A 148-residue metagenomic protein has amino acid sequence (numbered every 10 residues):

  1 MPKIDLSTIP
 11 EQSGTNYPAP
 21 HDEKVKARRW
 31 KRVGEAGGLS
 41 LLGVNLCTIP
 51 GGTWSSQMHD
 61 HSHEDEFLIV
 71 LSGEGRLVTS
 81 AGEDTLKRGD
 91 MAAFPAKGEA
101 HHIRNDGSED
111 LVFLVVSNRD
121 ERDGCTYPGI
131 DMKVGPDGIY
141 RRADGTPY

Functional and structural regions predicted by a protein language model:
M1-L41, G124-Y148: A short, N-terminal "cap"/entry segment at the start of jelly-roll beta-barrel domains of the cupin/DSBH fold
A27-R32, N45-H61, A96-K97: Conserved short histidine dyad/triad with adjacent acidic residue
G38, A96-D123: Ligand-binding loop in jelly-roll beta-barrel domains
L42-V44, D65, L111: Change "...and in nucleic-acid phosphodiester-cleaving endonucleases..." to "...and in nucleic-acid processing enzymes
L46-P50, D60-V78, V116-N118: Short, conserved beta-strand element in jelly-roll/cupin
P50-W54, E74, E83, K97-E99 (+1 more regions): Short, charged/polar surface micro-motifs in flexible loops or helix N-caps
G73, G89, I103: Short hydrophobic/aromatic patches on the structural cores and recognition surfaces of FHA
S80-A96: Short acidic-glycine-tyrosine-enriched beta hairpin
